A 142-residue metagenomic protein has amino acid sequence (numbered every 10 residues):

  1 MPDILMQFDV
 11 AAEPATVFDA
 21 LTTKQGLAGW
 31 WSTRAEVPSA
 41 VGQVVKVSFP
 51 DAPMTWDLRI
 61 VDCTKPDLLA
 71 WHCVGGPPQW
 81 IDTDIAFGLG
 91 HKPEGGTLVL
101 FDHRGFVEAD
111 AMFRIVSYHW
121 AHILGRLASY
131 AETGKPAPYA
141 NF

Functional and structural regions predicted by a protein language model:
M1-D3, A15-T16, V45, T55-D57 (+1 more regions): Charge-dense, helix-prone N-terminal extensions
M1-E36: Hydrophobic ligand-binding cavity/cleft-lining segments
Q7-A11, K46-S48, R59, G88: Generic structural detector for well-ordered beta-strands
E13, V47-S48, I115, F142: Alpha-helical scaffold segments that form or flank carboxylate-/histidine-based iron centers
V17-L21, L27, V45, I60 (+4 more regions): Hydrophobic pocket/interface hotspot
E36-V37, D51-E94, L98-L100, R104-F106: Hydrophobic-ligand binding "helix-grip"
S39-V44: Short coil-to-beta transition motif at edge beta-strands of beta-rich domains
G105-F142: A conserved amphipathic terminal alpha-helix motif
